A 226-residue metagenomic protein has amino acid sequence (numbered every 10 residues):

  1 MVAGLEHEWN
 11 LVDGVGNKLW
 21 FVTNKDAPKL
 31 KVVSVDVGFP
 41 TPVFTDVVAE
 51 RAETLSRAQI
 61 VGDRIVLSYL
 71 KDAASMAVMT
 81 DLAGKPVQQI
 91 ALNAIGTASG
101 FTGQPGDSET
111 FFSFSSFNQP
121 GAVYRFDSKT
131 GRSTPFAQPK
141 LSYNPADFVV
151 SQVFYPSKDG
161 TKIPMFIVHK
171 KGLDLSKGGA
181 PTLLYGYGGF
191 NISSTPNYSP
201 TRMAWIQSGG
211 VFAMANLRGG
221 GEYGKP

Functional and structural regions predicted by a protein language model:
M1-W9, D36-Q59, L82-G100, K129-D147: Multi-bladed beta-propeller domains
V2, S99-P226: Serine-hydrolase catalytic core recognition
L11, N24-K31, G38-T41, Q59-I60 (+4 more regions): C-terminal, active-site-flanking charged/polar segments
G14-G16, I60-G62, P105-G106: Residue-level detector of Asp-centered blade-edge/turn motifs that repeat once per structural unit in beta-propeller
G14-V15, W20-D26, V35-D36, V66-A73 (+2 more regions): Beta-strand C-termini and the immediately following turn/loop, strongest in propeller blades
T23-K25, R57-D72, Y155-P164, M214-N216: C-terminal substrate/ligand-recognition segments
P28, A73, G84-P86, T130-R132 (+1 more regions): Short acidic/polar mixed-charge low-complexity motifs
K31-V33, M76-V78, A122-Y124: A short loop-to-beta-strand structural motif that recurs across blades of beta-propeller domains
